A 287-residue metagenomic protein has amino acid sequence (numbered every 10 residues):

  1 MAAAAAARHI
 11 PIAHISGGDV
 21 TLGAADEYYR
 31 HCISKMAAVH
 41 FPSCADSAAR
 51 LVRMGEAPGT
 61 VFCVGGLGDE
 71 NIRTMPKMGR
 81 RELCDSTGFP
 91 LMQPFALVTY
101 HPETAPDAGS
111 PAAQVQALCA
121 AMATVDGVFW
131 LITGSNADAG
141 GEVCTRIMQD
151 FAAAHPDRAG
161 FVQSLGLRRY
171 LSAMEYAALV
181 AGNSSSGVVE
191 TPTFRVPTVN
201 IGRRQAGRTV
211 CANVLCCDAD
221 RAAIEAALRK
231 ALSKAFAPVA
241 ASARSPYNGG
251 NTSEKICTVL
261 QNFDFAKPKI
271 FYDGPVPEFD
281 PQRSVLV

Functional and structural regions predicted by a protein language model:
M1-A2, H40, G166-A212: A donor-sugar binding/catalytic signature common to diverse glycosyltransferases and related nucleotide-sugar
M1-P58: Active-site and donor-binding regions of nucleotide-sugar-utilizing enzymes
M36-A113, P268: A nucleotide-sugar donor-handling region in carbohydrate enzymes
P42, F62-V64, F161-Q163, L215-D220: Short acidic-hydrophobic, aromatic-tinged amphipathic segments that line or gate anion-handling sites
M78-Y176: Donor-nucleotide binding loops and adjacent catalytic segments primarily of GT-B fold Leloir glycosyltransferases
A206-A231, P238-S253: Change "using UDP/GDP/dTDP sugars" to "using nucleotide sugars
S233-V287: C-terminal amphipathic helix plus adjacent low-complexity, charged tail appended to glycosyltransferase catalytic
